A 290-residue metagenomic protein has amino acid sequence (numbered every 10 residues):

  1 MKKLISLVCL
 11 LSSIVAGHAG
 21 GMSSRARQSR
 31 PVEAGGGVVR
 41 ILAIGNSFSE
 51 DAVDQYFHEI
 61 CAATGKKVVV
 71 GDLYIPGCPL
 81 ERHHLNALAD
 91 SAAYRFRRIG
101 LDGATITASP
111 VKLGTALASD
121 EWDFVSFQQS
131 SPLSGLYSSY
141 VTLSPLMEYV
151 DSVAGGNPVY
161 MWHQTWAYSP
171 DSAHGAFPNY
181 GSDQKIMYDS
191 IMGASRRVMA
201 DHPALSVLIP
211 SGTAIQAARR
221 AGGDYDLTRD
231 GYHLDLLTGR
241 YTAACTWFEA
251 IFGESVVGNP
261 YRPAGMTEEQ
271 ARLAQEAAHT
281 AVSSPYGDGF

Functional and structural regions predicted by a protein language model:
L4-S13: Sec-dependent N-terminal signal peptides
G17-G21: Boundary at the C-terminal end of the N-terminal hydrophobic targeting segment
M22-A63: N-terminal module-boundary/linker segments of secreted carbohydrate-active enzymes
G36-V38, K67, W122, N157: A general structural motif
R40-L42, G71, V159-M161: A structural signal for isolated positions on well-ordered beta-strands in alpha/beta enzyme cores
D51-Y140: Conserved SGNH/GDSL esterase-like catalytic core that processes O-acyl groups on lipids and polysaccharides
P110-L236, E249: Alpha-helical cap/lid subdomain in secreted, periplasmic, or secretory-pathway luminal O-acyl-processing enzymes
L227, G231-L234, T238-F290: Conserved catalytic region of serine esterases and O-acyltransferases that act on ester linkages in lipids
